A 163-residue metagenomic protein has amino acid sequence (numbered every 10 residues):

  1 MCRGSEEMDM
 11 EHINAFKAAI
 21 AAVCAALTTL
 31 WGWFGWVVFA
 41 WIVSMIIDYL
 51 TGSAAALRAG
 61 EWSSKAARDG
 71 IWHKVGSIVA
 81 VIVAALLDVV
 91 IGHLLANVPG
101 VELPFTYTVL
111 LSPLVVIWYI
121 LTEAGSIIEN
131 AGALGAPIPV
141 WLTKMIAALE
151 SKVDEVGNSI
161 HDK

Functional and structural regions predicted by a protein language model:
M1-A15, E102-F105, L121-K163: Membrane-proximal cytosolic segments adjacent to transmembrane helices
A18-T28: Hydrophobic, membrane-inserted alpha-helices
T29-V37: Transmembrane helix interruption/hinge and helix-loop junction motifs
W41-T51, S77-A85, V115-S126: Alpha-helical transmembrane segments of multi-pass membrane proteins
V43-A55, W62, V98-E102: N-terminal intrinsically disordered, cationic/polar leader segments that include organellar targeting peptides
T51-A55, V81, G92, I127-N130 (+2 more regions): Alpha-helical transmembrane segments and their lipid-water interface positions in multi-pass membrane proteins
G60-V81: Juxtamembrane helix-capping/reentrant segments at transmembrane boundaries
H93-E123: Hydrophobic alpha-helical transmembrane segments and immediately flanking/interface helices in integral membrane
